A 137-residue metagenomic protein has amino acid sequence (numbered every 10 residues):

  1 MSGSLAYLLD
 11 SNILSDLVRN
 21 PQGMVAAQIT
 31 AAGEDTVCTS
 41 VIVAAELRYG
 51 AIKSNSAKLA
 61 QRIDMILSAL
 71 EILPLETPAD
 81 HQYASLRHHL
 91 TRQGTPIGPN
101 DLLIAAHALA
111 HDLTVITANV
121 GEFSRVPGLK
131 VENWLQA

Functional and structural regions predicted by a protein language model:
M1-T39, Y49-L67, A137: Short, well-structured N-terminal submotif of metal-dependent ribonuclease cores
S2-L5, Q61, E71-I116: Active-site neighborhoods of divalent-metal-dependent phosphate/nucleic-acid chemistry enzymes
D10-S11, L47, Y83, A108 (+1 more regions): Generic structural signal for small/hydrophobic residues in well-ordered secondary structure, especially within
I13-L14, V43, A79, G121-E122: Alpha-helix capping/helix-boundary segments
G23, T114, G121: Flexible glycine-rich beta->alpha loop in the catalytic core of nucleotide-sugar glycosyltransferases
V41, E76, N119, L135: Residues at the C-termini of beta-strands that transition into short coil/loop
